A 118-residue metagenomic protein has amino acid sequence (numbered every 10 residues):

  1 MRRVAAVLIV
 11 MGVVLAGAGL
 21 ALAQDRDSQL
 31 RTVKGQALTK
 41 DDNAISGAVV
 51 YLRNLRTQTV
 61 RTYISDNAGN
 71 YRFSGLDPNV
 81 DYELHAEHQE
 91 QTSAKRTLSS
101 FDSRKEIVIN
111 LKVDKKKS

Functional and structural regions predicted by a protein language model:
L8-G17: Bacterial N-terminal signal peptides
L22-R26, S100-S118: Extracellular beta-sheet/turn segments enriched in Thr/Pro/Gly and aliphatic residues
K34-I45: Structural motif
N43, A48-L52, L84: Hydrophobic beta-strand segments
R56-N70: Short, acidic Ser/Thr/Gly-rich low-complexity loop/linker segments typical of extracellular and cell-surface proteins
G69, V80-E90: A short, solvent-exposed beta-strand micro-motif common in secreted/extracellular proteins
F73-L76: Short, flexible loop/turn segments at beta-strand junctions in immunoglobulin-like and fibronectin type III
S93-S100: Edge beta-strands of extracellular beta-sandwich domains
